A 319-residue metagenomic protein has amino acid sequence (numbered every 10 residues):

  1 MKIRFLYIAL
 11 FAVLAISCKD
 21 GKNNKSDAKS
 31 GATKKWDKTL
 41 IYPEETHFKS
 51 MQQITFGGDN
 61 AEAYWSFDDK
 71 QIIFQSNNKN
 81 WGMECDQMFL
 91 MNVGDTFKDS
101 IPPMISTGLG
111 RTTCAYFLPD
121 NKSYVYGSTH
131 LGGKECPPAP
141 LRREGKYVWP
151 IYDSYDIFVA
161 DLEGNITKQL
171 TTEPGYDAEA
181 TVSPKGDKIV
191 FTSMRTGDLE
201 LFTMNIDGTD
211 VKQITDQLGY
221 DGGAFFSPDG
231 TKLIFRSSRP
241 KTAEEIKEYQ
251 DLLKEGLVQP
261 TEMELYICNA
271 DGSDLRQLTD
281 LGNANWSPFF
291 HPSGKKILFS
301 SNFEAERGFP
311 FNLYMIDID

Functional and structural regions predicted by a protein language model:
I16-S17: C-terminal motif of bacterial Sec signal peptides marking the signal peptidase cleavage site
K29-K49, Y155: Blade/loop signatures of beta-propeller domains
S50-Q53, K98-P103, Y147, N165-K168 (+2 more regions): Predominantly a core beta-strand signature of beta-propeller blades across repeat-based propeller domains
F56-D59, S76-M88, S106-T112, G127-D156 (+8 more regions): A flexible loop/linker signature enriched in serine peptidases of the S9 family
F67-D68, P119-D120, P184-K185, P228-D229 (+1 more regions): Residue-level detector of Asp-centered blade-edge/turn motifs that repeat once per structural unit in beta-propeller
I72-I73, Y124, I189, L233 (+1 more regions): Hydrophobic beta-strand positions that form the internal "hydrophobic ladder" of WD40/Gbeta-like beta-propeller blades
V93-T96, D161-N165, N205-T209, N269-S273 (+1 more regions): Short loop/turn segments that connect beta-strands within beta-propeller blades
